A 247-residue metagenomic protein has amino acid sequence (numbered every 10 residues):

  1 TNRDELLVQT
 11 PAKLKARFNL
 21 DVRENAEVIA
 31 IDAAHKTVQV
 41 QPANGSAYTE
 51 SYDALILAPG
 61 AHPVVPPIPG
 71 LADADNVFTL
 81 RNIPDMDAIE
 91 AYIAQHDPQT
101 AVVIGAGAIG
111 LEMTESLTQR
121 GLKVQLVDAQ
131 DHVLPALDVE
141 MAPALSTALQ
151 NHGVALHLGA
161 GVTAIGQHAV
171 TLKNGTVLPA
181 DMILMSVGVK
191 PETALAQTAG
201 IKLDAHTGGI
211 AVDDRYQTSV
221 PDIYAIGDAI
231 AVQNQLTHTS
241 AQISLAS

Functional and structural regions predicted by a protein language model:
T1-D53, D138-A155: N-terminal Rossmann-like dinucleotide/flavin-binding domain of flavoprotein oxidoreductases that bind FAD/FMN
L6-L7, T100-A101, A108-T163, A241-S244: Rossmann-like dinucleotide-binding cores of NAD(P)H-dependent redox enzymes
D21, N76, K123, A155-L156 (+1 more regions): Conserved beta-strand segments of alpha/beta enzyme cores
N25-V28, P42-A43, G159-T163, Q167 (+1 more regions): Conserved SAM/SAH-binding loop
V28, E50-G60, P179-G188: Short hydrophobic core segments
Y48, V65-P66, L111-E112, T193-A194 (+1 more regions): Glycine/Thr-rich phosphate-binding loops of Rossmann-like dinucleotide-binding domains
P59-R120, A155, V212: Glycine-rich dinucleotide-binding loop and its adjacent helix/turn
D73-A94, H168-T171, V177-S247: FAD-site-proximal beta/loop scaffold in flavoenzymes
